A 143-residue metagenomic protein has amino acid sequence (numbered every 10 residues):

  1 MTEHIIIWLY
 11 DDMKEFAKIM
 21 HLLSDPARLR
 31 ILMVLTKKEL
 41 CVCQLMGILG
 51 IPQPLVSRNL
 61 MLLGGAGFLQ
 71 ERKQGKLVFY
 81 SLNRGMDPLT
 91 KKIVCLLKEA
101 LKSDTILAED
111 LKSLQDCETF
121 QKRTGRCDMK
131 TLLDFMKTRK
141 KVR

Functional and structural regions predicted by a protein language model:
M1-D11, K37, G65, G85-R143: C-terminal regulatory/oligomerization modules of transcriptional regulators
I6, L55-V56: Compositionally biased, intrinsically disordered low-complexity segments enriched in polar/proline residues
K14-L55, L77-D87: N-terminal helix-turn-helix DNA-binding core of bacterial DNA-binding proteins
G47, G64-G65: Alpha-helical residues within the helix-turn-helix
L60-M61: Short, hydrophobic-biased segments on the C-terminal half of alpha helices that form "recognition helices"
G65-Q74, S81: Beta-hairpin "wing" of winged helix-turn-helix
